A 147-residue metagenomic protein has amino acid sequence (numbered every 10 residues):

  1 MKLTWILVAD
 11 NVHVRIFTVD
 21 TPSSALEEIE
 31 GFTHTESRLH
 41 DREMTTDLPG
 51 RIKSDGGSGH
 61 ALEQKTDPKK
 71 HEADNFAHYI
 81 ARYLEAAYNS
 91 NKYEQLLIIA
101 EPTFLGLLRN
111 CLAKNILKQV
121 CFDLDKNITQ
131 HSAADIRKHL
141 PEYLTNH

Functional and structural regions predicted by a protein language model:
M1-H147: Terminal alpha-helical anchor/extension segments at protein ends
